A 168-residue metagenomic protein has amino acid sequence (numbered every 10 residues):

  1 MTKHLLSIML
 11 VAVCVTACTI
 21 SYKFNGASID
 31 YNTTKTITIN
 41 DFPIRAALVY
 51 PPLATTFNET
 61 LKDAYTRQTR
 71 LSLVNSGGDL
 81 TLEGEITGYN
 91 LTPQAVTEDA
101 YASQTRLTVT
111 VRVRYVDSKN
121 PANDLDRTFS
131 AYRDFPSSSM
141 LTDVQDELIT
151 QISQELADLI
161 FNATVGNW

Functional and structural regions predicted by a protein language model:
M1-C18: Sec-dependent bacterial lipoprotein signal peptides
A17-E59, D63, R70, K119 (+1 more regions): A structural "domain/chain start" motif
D30-Y31, V74-L80: Short, glycine-/polar-rich solvent-exposed loops and beta-turns at beta-strand/coil boundaries
P43-Y50, S139-E147: Second-shell loop/turn segments in exported
R67-L71, D79-D124, Y132-Q145, Q154: Surface-exposed short loop/turn segments
Q145-W168: Compositionally biased, intrinsically disordered linkers/stalks adjacent to structured regions
